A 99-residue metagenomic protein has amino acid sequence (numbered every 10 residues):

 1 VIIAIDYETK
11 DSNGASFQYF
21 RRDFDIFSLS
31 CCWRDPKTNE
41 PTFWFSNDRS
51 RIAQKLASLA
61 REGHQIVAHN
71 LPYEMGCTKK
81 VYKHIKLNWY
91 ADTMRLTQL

Functional and structural regions predicted by a protein language model:
V1-A15: Long, highly charged low-complexity segments
I2-A4, D23-L99: Conserved DEDDh/DEDDy metal-dependent 3′-5′ exonuclease domain
A15-S16, K79: Short acidic, glycine/serine/threonine-rich loops at helix termini
S16-F17, A68: Glycine-centered flexibility motif
F17-D23: Short consensus segments that form the blades of beta-propeller domains, in both extracellular/periplasmic
